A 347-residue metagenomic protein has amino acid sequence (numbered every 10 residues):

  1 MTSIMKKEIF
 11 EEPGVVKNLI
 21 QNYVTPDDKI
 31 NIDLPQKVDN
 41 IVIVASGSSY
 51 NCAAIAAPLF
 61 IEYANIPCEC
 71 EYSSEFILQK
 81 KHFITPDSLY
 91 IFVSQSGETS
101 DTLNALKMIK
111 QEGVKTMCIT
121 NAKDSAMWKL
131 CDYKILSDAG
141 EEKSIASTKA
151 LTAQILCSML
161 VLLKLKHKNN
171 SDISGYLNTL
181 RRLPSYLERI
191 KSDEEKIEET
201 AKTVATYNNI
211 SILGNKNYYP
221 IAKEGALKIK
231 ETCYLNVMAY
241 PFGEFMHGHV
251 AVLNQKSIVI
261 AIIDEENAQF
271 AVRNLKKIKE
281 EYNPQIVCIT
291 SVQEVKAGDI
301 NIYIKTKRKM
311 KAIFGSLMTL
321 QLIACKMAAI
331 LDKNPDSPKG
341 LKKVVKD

Functional and structural regions predicted by a protein language model:
T2-V42, Y133-S137, E141-I258, A268-Q269 (+1 more regions): Active-site phosphate/pyrophosphate-binding segments
P26-D28, D33-R182, N215, V250 (+2 more regions): Glycine-rich phosphate-binding loops that contact phosphosugars or nucleotide phosphates
P58, L106, A226-L227, C325: Short glycine-/small-residue-rich flexible loop motifs, especially phosphate/cofactor-binding loops
T306-D347: Peripheral docking tails and interdomain loops at the edges of cofactor- or intermediate-handling domains
